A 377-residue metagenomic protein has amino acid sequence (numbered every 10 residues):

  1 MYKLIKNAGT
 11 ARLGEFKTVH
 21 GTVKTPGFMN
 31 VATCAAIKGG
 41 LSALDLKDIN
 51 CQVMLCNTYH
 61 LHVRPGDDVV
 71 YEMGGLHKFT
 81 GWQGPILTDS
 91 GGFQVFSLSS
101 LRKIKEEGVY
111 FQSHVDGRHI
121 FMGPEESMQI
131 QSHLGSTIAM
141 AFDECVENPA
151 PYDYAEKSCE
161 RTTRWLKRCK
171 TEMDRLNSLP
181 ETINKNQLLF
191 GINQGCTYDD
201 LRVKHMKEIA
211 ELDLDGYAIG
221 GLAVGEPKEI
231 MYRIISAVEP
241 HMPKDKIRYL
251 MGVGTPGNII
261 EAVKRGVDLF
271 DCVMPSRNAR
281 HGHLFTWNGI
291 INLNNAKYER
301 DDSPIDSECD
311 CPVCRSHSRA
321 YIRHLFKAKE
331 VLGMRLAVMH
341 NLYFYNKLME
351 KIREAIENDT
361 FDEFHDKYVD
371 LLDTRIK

Functional and structural regions predicted by a protein language model:
M1-E15, V23-A32, I37-G40, D143-P149 (+1 more regions): C-terminal extensions of enzymes
M1-I183, A296-E299: Non-catalytic, usually N-terminal nucleic-acid engagement modules in DNA/RNA processing proteins
G21, M54, D89, Q131 (+5 more regions): Conserved, mostly hydrophobic/aromatic
E126, I130, L134, K157-R168 (+6 more regions): A non-catalytic, amphipathic alpha-helix used as a structural packing/dimerization or gating element in enzyme scaffolds
S136, K167, T171-D174, P240-P243 (+4 more regions): Generic secondary-structure signature for well-ordered alpha-helical cores
N148-P151, E156, G216-L222, V331-M334: Glycine- and acidic
T163, E172, L176, N184 (+1 more regions): Glycine-rich phosphate/ribose-binding loops and adjacent secondary-structure elements that form binding surfaces
E172-T182, K246, I352-F364: Surface-exposed helix-capping loop/turn segments at secondary-structure junctions
